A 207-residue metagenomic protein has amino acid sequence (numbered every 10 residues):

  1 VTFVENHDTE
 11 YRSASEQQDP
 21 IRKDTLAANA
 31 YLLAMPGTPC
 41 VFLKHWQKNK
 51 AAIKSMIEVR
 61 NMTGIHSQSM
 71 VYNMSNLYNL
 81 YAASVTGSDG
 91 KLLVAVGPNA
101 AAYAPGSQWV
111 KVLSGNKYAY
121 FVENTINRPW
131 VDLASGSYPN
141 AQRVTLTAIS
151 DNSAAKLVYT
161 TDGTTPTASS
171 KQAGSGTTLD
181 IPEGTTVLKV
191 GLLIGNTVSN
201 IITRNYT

Functional and structural regions predicted by a protein language model:
V1-D132: Carbohydrate-interacting/catalytic domains
T125-T207: Short, compositionally stereotyped local motifs that mark structural "simplifiers"
